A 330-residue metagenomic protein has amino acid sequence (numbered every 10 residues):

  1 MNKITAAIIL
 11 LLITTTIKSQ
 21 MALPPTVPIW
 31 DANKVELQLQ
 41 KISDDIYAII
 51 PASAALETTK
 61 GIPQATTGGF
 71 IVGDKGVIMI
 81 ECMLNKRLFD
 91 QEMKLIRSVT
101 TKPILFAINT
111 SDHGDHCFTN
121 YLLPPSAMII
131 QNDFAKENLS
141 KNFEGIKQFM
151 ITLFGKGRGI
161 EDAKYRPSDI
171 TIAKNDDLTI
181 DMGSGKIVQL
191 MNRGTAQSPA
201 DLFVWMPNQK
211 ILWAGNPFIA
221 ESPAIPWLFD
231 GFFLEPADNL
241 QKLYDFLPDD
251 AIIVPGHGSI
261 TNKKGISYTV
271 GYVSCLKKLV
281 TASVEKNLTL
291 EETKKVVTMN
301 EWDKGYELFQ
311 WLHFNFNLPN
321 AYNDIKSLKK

Functional and structural regions predicted by a protein language model:
M1-I4: Positively charged n-region of N-terminal signal peptides that target proteins for export
T14-T16: N-terminal signal peptide c-region/cleavage motif recognized by signal peptidases
Q20-I29, D245-D250, I260-K330: Accessory terminal helices/loops
S43-L95, V204-M206, K210-N216: Conserved beta-strand hairpin/beta-sheet module of binuclear metal-dependent hydrolase folds, prominently
D45, I71, E81, I96 (+10 more regions): Divalent metal-coordination and catalytic microenvironments
K60-Q64, C82-F89, H113-H116, N132 (+7 more regions): Solvent-exposed, acidic/flexible segments
G76-I78, L84-K86, T179, I187 (+2 more regions): Metallo-beta-lactamase
F89, K94-D177, P199: Active-site HxH/HxHxD metal-binding segment of metal-dependent hydrolases
